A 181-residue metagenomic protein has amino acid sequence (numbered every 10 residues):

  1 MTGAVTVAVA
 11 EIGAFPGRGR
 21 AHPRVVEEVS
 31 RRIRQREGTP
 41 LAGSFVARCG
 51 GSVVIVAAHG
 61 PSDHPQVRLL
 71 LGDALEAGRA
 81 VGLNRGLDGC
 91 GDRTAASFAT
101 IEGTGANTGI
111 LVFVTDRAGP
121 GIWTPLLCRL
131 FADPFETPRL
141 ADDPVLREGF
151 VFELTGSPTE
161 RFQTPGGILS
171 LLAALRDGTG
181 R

Functional and structural regions predicted by a protein language model:
M1-R181: Regulatory and interdomain segments flanking nucleotide-handling catalytic cores in signaling/defense enzymes
